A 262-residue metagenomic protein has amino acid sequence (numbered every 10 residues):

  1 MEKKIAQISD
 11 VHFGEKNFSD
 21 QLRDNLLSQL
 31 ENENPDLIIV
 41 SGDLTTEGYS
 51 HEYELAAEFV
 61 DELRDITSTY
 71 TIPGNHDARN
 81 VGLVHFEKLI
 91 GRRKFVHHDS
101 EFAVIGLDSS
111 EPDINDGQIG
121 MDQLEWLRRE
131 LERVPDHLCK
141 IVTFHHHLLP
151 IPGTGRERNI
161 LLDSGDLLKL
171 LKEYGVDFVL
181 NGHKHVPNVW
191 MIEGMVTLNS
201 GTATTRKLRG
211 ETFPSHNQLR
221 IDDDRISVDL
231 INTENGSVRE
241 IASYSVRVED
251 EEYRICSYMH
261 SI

Functional and structural regions predicted by a protein language model:
M1-D61, R129: N-terminal active-site segment of His-dependent metallophosphoesterases
E2, P35, I66, K94 (+3 more regions): A general structural motif
Q7-S9, L37-D43, S68-N75, D108 (+3 more regions): Active-site neighborhood of phospho(di)ester-bond hydrolases with catalytic His/Asp-centered motifs
G14-N17, T46-H51, L55, N75-L83 (+4 more regions): Active-site environment of divalent metal-dependent phosphoester hydrolases
S50-D136, D166-K172, Q218: Extended active-site neighborhood of metal-dependent phosphoesterases/phosphodiesterases
D136-G153: Short acidic, glycine-rich surface-loop motifs adjacent to enzyme active sites
R156-S227: Conserved beta-sheet core of the metallophosphoesterase superfamily
D223-I262: A short C-terminal boundary segment appended to hydrolase-like catalytic domains
